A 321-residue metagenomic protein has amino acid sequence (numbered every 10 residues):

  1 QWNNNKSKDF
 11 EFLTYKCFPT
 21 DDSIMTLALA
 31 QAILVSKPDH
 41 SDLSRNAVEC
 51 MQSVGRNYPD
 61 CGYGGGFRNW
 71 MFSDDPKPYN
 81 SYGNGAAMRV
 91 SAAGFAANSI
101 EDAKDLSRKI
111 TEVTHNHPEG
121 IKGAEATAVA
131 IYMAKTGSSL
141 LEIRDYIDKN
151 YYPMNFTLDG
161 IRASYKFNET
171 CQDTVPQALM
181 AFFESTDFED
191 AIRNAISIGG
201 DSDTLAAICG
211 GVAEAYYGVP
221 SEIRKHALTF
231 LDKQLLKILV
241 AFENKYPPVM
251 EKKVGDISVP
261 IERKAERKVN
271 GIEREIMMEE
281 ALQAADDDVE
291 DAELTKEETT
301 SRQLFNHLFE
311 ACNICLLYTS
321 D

Functional and structural regions predicted by a protein language model:
Q1-I314: Structured, active/binding-site neighborhoods that engage oxygen-rich ligands
Y318-D321: Conserved small/polar residues in nucleotide/adenosyl-binding loops
